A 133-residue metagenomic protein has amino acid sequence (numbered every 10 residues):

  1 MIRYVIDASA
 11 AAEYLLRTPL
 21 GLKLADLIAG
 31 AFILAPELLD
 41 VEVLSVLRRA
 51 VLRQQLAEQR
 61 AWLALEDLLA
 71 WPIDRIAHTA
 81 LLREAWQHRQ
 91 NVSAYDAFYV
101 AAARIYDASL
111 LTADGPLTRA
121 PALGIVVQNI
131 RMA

Functional and structural regions predicted by a protein language model:
M1-L38, A50-Q59, G115, A133: Short, well-structured N-terminal submotif of metal-dependent ribonuclease cores
M1-R3, P36, V100-A133: Acidic, PIN/NYN-like endoribonuclease modules and their adjacent C-terminal/linker elements
A12-E13, S45, R83, A101: A cross-family signal for key residues in well-ordered alpha-helices that form functional helical elements
P19, L38, L56-L63, I76-A80 (+2 more regions): Alpha-helix N-cap and coil->helix boundary residues
L44-P72, E84: Active-site-proximal, substrate-binding regions of enzyme catalytic domains and RNA-binding/basic surfaces
W71-G115: Active-site neighborhoods of divalent-metal-dependent phosphate/nucleic-acid chemistry enzymes
